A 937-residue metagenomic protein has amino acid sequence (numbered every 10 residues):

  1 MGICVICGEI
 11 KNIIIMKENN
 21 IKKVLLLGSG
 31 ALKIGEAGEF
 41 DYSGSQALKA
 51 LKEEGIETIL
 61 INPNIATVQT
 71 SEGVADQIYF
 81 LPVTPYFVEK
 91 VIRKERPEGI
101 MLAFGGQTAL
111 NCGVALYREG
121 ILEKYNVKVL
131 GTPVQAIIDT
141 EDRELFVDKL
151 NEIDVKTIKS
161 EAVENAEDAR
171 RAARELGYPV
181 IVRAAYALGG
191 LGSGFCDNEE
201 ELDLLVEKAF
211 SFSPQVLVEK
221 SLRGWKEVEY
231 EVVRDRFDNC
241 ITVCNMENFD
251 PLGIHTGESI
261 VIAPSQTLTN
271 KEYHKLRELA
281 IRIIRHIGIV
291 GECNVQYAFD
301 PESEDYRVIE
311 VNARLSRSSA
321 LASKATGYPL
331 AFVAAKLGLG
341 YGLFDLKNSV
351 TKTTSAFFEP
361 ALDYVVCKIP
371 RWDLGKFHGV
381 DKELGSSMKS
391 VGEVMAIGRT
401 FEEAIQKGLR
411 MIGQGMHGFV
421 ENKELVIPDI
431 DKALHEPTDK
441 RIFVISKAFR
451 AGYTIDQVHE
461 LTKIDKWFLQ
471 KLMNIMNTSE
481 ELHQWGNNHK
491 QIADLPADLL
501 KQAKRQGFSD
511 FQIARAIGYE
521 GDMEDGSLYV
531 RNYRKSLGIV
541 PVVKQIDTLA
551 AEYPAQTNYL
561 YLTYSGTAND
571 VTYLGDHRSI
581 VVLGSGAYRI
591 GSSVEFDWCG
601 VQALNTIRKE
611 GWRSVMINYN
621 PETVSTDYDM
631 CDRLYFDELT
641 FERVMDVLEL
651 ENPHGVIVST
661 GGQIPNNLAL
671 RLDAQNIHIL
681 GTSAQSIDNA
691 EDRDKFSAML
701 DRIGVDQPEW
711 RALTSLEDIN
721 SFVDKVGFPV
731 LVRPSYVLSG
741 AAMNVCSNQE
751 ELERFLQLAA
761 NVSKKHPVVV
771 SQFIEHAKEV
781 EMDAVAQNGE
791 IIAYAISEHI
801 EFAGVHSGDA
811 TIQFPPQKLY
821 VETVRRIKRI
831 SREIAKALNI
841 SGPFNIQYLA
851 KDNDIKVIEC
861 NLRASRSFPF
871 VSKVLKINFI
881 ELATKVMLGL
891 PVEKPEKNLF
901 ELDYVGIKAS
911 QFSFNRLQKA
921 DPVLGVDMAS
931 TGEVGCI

Functional and structural regions predicted by a protein language model:
M1-C7: Short, low-complexity, charge-dense intrinsically disordered segments
K17, K22, G28, D41 (+23 more regions): ATP-dependent carboxylate activation and anion-phosphoryl transfer catalytic cores that bind Mg-ATP to form
K52, Y117, E123, N151 (+7 more regions): Anion (oxyanion) recognition and catalysis
T70, K124-S193, T682-M743: A conserved helix-loop-beta module that forms one wall/lid of the active-site cleft in ATP-utilizing catalytic domains
Q107-Y125, Q663-N676: Short Gly/Thr/Asp-enriched flexible loops that form oxyanion-binding sites at enzyme active sites
V458, I513-A514: Short alpha-helical "recognition helix" segments of helix-turn-helix
